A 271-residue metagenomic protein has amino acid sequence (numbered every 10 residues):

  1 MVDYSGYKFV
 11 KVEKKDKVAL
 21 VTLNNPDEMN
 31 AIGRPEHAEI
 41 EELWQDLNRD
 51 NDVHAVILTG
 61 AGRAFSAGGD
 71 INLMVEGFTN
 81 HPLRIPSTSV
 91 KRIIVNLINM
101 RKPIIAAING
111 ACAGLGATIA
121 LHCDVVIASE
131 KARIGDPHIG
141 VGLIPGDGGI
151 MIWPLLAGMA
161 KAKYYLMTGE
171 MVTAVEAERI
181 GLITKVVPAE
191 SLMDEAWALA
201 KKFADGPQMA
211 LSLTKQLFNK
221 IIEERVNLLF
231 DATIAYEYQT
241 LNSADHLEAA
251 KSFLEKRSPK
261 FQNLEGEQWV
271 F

Functional and structural regions predicted by a protein language model:
M1-A19, G169-V175, E190, D194 (+2 more regions): C-terminal alpha-helix plus adjacent terminal tail
M1-A61, G77, V95: Conserved CoA-thioester-binding segment of acyl-CoA-metabolizing enzymes
Y4, D52, G60-N96, C112 (+2 more regions): Glycine- (often His-adjacent) and acidic-residue-rich active-site loop that binds/positions the CoA thioester
V21, N25, I40, L58 (+6 more regions): Terminal peptide-recognition signature
P26-M29, G62-A64, G68-I71, A111 (+2 more regions): A short, glycine- and basic residue-enriched loop/turn that sits immediately adjacent to a domain's principal
A31-R34, A67, E76, G140 (+5 more regions): Phosphate-coordinating loops and pocket residues in cytosolic domains that bind phosphorylated ligands
E36-E39, P86-S89, L192, T233: Hydrophobic alpha-helical membrane-association signature
N96-L211, N242-S243, L247-K251, R257: Crotonase-fold acyl-CoA enzyme core
